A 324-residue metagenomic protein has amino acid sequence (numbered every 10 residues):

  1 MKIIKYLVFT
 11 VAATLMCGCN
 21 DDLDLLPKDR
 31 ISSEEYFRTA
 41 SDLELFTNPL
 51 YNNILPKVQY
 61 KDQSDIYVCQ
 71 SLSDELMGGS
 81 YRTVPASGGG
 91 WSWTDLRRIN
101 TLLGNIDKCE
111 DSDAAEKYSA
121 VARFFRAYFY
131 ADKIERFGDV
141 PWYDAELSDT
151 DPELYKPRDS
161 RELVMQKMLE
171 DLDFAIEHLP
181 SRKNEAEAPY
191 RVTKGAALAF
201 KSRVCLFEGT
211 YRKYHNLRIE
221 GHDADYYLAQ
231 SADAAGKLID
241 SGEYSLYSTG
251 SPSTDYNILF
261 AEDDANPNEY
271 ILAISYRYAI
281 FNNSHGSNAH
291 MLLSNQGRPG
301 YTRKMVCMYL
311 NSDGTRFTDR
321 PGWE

Functional and structural regions predicted by a protein language model:
M1-K5: Positively charged n-region of N-terminal signal peptides that target proteins for export
Y6-T14: Sec-dependent N-terminal signal peptides
M16-G18: C-terminal motif of bacterial Sec signal peptides marking the signal peptidase cleavage site
N20-S73, D173-F174, R191-L198, R203-E324: An aromatic- and glycine-enriched ligand-binding surface/loop that stacks and positions planar moieties
S32, F37-Y60, L72-F137, P152-Q166 (+1 more regions): Conserved, well-structured interaction surfaces
S64, V140-E146, H178-E187, S245-P252: Glycine- and aromatic-rich loop/turn segments at beta-sheet edges
D132-E135, P141, K183, F207-N216: Short coil/turn linking the two alpha-helices of tandem helical-hairpin repeats
K133, D139, Y143, A188-A199: Aromatic-lined, polymer-binding surfaces characteristic of secreted/periplasmic polysaccharide-degrading enzymes
